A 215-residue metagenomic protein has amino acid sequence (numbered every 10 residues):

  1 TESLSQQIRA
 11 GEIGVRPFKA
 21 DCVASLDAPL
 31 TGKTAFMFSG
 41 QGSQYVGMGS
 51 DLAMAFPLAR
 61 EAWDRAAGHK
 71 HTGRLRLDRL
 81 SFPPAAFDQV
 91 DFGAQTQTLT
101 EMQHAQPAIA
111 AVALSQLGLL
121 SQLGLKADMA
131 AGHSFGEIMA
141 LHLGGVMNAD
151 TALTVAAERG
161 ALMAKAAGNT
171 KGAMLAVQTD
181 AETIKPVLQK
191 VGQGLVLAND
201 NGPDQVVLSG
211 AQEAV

Functional and structural regions predicted by a protein language model:
T1-S3, A181, G210-V215: Helix N-cap motif at beta-to-alpha junctions
T1-V15: Helix-enriched interaction subdomains in cytosolic or periplasmic regions, typified by TIR/SEFIR signaling/NADase cores
L4-Q7, L188-V191, V215: Short amphipathic alpha-helices in soluble, non-transmembrane regions that often serve as interface/regulatory elements
C22-K190: FabD-like malonyl-/acyl-CoA
M37-S39, Q178, A198-N201, S209: Short beta-strand segments
G132-S134, D200, A211: Conserved alpha/beta-hydrolase "nucleophile elbow" surrounding the catalytic nucleophile
I184-P203: Gly/Ser-centered flexible loop/linker motifs
